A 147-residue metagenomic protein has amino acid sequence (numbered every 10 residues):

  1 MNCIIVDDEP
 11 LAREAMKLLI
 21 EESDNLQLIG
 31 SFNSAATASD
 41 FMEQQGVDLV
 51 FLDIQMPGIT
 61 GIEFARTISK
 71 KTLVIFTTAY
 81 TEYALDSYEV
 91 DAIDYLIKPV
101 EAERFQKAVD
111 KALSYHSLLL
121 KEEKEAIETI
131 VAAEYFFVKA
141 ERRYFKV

Functional and structural regions predicted by a protein language model:
M1-C3: Extreme N-terminal starter segment of soluble prokaryotic enzymes
I5, S31, F76-T77: Conserved SAM-binding loop
V6, L28, Y95: Short, flexible active-site loop motifs that bind/organize anionic cofactors or intermediates
E9-G30: Two-component/phosphorelay signaling modules centered on CheY-like receiver
L11, E21-E22, A35-K124: CheY-like receiver
F32-N33, Q55, F137-K139: Short gly/ser/thr-rich secondary-structure transition/capping motifs
L113-V147: Conserved binding/recognition cores within well-folded domains
